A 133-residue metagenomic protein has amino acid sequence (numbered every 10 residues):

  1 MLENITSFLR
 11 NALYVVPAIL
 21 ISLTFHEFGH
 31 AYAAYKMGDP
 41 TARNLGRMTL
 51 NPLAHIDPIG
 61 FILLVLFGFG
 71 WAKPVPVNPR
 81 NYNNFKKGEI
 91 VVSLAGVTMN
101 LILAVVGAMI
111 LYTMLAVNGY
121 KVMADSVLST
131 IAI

Functional and structural regions predicted by a protein language model:
M1-I133: Hydrophobic transmembrane alpha-helices and their immediate loop junctions in multi-pass integral membrane proteins
